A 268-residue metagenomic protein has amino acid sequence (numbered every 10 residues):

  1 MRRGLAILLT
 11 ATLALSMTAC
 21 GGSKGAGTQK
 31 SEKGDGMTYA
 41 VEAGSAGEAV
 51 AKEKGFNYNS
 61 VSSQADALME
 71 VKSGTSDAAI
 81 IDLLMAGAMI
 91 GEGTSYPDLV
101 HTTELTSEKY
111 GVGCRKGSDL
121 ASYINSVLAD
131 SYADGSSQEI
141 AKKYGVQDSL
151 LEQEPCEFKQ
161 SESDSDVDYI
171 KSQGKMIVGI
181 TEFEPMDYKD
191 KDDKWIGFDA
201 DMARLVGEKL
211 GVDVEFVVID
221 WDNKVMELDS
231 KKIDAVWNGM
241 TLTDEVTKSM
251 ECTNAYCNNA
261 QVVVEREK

Functional and structural regions predicted by a protein language model:
M1-A11: Positively charged n-region of N-terminal signal peptides that target proteins for export
L15-A19: C-terminal motif of bacterial Sec signal peptides marking the signal peptidase cleavage site
G21, S45, K109-E154, A203-K209 (+1 more regions): Extended ligand-binding regions for polar small-molecule ligands
K24-S31, D148-Q173: Bacterial Sec-exported substrate-binding components of ABC uptake systems
G25-K33, M85-T106, C114, R204 (+2 more regions): Acidic, polar ligand-binding/catalytic clefts
Q29-P97, G117-S118, T241, N254 (+1 more regions): Pocket-lining segment of extracytoplasmic ligand-binding domains
V41, K54-S60, Q64, E70 (+4 more regions): Extracytoplasmic small-molecule ligand-binding "clamshell" domains of the periplasmic binding protein/Venus flytrap
A49-A51, K109-G111, P185-D190, E245-T247: A short acidic, helix-capping loop that chelates divalent metal ions and anchors anionic groups
